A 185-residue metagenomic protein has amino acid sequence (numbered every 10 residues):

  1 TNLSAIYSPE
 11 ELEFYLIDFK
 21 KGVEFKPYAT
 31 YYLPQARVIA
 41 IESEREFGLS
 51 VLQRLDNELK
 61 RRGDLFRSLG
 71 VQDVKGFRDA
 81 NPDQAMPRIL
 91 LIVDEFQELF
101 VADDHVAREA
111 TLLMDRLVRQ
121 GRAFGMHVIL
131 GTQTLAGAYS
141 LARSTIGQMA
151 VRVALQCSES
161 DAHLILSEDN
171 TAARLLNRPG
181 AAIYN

Functional and structural regions predicted by a protein language model:
T1-Q72, D83-S167, A173-L175: P-loop NTPase catalytic phosphate-binding loop
A173-N185: Conserved AAA+ ATPase small/helical "lid" subdomain
